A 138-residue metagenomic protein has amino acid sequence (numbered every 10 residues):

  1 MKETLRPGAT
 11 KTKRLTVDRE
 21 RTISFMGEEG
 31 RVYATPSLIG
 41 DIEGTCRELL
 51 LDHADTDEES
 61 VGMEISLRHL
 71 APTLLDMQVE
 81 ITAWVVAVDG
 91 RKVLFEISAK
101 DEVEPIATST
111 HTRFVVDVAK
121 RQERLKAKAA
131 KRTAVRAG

Functional and structural regions predicted by a protein language model:
M1-L5, L51-D55, K100: Intrinsically disordered, low-complexity boundary segments flanking structured domains
M1-Y33: Catalytic strand-loop segment that frames the active site of acyl-thioester-processing enzymes
E3, T12-D18, R68, W84 (+1 more regions): Generic structural detector for well-ordered beta-strands
R6-T12, S37, E64, Q78-E80 (+2 more regions): Intrinsic-disorder/low-complexity, polar/charged segments enriched in Ser/Thr/Lys/Arg/Asp/Glu/Gln
V32-G40: Short, conserved micro-motifs enriched in small and acidic residues
E43: N-terminal glycine-rich beta->alpha transition that marks the start or flank of a dinucleotide-binding site
R47-E80: Hydrophobic beta-strand-centered segment that forms part of the acyl-chain substrate-binding groove
L75, W84-G138: HotDog/MaoC-like acyl-thioester-processing domains
